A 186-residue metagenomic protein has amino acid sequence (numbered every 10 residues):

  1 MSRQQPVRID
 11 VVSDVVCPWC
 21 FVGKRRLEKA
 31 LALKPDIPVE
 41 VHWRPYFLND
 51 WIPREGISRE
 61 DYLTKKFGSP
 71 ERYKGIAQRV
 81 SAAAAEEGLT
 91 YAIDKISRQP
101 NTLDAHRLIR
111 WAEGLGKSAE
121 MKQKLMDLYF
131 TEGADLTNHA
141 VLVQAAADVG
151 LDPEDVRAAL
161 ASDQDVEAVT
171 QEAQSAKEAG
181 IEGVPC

Functional and structural regions predicted by a protein language model:
S2-R3, D104: Intrinsically disordered, low-complexity regions enriched for glutamine and histidine
R3-V16, V22-V39, W43, I109-C186: C-terminal cap of thioredoxin/glutaredoxin-like
R25-E132: Structural alpha/beta surface segment adjacent to cysteine/selenocysteine redox centers across thiol/disulfide enzymes
